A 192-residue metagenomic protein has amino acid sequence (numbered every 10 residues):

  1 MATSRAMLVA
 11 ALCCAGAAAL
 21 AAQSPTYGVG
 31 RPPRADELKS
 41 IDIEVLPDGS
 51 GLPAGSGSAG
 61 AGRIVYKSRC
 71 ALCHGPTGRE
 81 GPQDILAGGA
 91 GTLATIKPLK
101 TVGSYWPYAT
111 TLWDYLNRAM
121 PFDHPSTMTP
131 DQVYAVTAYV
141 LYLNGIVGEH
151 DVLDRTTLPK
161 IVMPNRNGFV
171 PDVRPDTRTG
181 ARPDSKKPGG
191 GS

Functional and structural regions predicted by a protein language model:
M1-A10: Bacterial N-terminal signal peptides that target proteins for export
V9-A18: Bacterial N-terminal signal peptides
A19-Q23, G28: Boundary at the C-terminal end of the N-terminal hydrophobic targeting segment
G28-V65, P121-P125: Electrostatic cytochrome c docking/interface patches
A35, M128-S192: Flexible coil segments in periplasmic/lumen-exposed cytochrome c-class electron-transfer proteins
G62, Y66-T77, L86, V136-V140: The canonical Cys-X-X-Cys-His
R63, G78-D114, P121, R155: Gly/Gly-Pro-rich "capping" loops immediately C-terminal to redox-active cysteine motifs in periplasmic/lumenal
W106-N117, P130, Y134-A138: An amphipathic alpha-helix signature
